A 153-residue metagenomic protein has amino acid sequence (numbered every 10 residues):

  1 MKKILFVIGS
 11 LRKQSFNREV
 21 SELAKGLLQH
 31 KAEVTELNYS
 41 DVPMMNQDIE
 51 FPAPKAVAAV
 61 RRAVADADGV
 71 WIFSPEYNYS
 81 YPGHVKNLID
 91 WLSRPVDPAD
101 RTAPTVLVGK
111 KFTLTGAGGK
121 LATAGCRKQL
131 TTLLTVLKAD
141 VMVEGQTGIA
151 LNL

Functional and structural regions predicted by a protein language model:
K2-K31: N-terminal beta1-alpha1 ligand-phosphate binding loop
K3, E33, K111, M142: Residues at the starts of beta-strands that form the adenosine-phosphate
L5, D140-L153: Glycine-rich phosphate/pyrophosphate-binding loop and the adjoining helix
Q29-T35, A139: A generic structural motif
L37-K55, L153: N-terminal beta-loop-helix "entrance" segment that forms/cooperates in small-molecule cofactor or anionic ligand
S40, M45, E76-Y77, T147: Short beta-to-alpha linker loops that shape the active-site pocket of alpha/beta-hydrolase fold enzymes
P54-L137: Helix-loop-strand module that forms the ligand-binding subsite of alpha/beta enzymes
